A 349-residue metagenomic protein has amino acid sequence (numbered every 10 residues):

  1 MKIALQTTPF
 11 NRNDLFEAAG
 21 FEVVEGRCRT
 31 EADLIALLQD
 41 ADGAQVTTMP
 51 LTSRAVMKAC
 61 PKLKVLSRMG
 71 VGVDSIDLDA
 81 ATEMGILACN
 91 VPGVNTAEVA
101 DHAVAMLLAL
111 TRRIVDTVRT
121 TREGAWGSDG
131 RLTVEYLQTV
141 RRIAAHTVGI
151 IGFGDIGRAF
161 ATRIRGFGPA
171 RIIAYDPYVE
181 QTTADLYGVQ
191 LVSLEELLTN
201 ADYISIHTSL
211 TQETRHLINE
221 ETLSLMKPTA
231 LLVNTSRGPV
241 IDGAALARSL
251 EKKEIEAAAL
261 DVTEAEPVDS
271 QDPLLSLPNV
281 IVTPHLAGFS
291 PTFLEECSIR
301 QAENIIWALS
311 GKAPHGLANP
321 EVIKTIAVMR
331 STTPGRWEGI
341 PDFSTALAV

Functional and structural regions predicted by a protein language model:
M1, A18-A19, V134-P228, R336-V349: Rossmann-like dinucleotide/phosphate-binding beta-alpha-beta segment
M1-A41, L309, T325-V349: N-terminal glycine-/charge-rich "phosphate-binding" loop or analogous flexible N-terminal tail
Q6, V46-T47, M69, M106 (+2 more regions): Short, well-ordered coil/turn residues at beta-beta hairpins and beta-strand->alpha-helix junctions within
G26-R27, T47, M69-G70, I86-A97 (+2 more regions): Short beta->alpha connector loops at strand-helix junctions that form conserved, small/polar/Pro-enriched
L38-G43, P61-L63, T199-I204, K227-T229: Short acidic/histidine-rich motifs immediately flanking catalytic phosphotransfer sites in two-component signaling
L51-L63, L78-A80, E213-L232, G243: Rossmann-fold NAD(P) dinucleotide-binding segment
M84, P92-T147, A159-T162, F167: Phosphate-binding beta-alpha-beta segment of Rossmann-like dinucleotide-binding domains, i.e., the NAD(P)
A88, E220, T229-V349: Rossmann-like dinucleotide-binding domain for NAD(H)/NADP(H)
